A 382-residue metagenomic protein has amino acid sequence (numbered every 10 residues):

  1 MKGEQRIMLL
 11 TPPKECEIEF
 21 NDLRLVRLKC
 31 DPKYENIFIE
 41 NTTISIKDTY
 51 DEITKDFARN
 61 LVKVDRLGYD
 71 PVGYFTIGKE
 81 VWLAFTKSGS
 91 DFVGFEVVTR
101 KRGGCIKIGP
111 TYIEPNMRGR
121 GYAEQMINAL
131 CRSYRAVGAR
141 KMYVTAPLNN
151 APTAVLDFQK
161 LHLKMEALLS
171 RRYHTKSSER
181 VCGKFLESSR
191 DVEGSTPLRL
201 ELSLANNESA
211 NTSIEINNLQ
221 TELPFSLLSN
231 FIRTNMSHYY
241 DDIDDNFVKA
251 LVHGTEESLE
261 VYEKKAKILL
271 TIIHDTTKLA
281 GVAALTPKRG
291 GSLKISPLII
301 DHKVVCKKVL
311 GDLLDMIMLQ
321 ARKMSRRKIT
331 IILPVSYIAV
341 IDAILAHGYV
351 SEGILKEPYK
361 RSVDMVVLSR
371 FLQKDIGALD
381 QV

Functional and structural regions predicted by a protein language model:
K2-D48, E187-N230, T234, K374-V382: Conserved N-terminal entry element of GNAT/NAT acetyltransferase domains
T42, T49, I53-S88, V97 (+2 more regions): Active-site rim helix/loop that mediates acceptor-substrate recognition in acyltransferases
L83, D91-T99, K107-Y112, K278-T286 (+1 more regions): Conserved beta-strand in the GNAT
G104-P115, G291-K303: Conserved acetyl-CoA binding element of GNAT-fold acetyltransferases
I113, G119-R132, C306-L319, A346: Conserved acetyl-CoA-binding loop-helix of GNAT-fold acetyltransferases
Y134-P147, R322-L333: Conserved GNAT acetyl-CoA-binding A-motif
V144-A154, R172-H174, I331-I341, P358-K360: Conserved beta-strand-loop-alpha-helix junction that forms the acyl-donor binding cleft
D157-L168, I344-I354: Conserved acetyl-CoA-binding loop of GNAT-fold acetyltransferases
